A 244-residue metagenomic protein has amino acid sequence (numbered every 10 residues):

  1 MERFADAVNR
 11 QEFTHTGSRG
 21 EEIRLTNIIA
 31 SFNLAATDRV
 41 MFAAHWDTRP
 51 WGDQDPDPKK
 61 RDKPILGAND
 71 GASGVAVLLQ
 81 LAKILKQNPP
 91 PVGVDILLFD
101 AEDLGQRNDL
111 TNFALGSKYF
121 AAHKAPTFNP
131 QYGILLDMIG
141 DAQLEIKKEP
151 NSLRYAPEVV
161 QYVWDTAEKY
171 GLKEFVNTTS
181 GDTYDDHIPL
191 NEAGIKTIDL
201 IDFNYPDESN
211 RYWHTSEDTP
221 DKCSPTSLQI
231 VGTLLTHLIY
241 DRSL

Functional and structural regions predicted by a protein language model:
M1-A35: A non-catalytic alpha/beta surface segment that caps or lines the substrate-entry region of metallo-dependent hydrolase
E2-D6, Q80-P90, A122-P126, W164-K169 (+2 more regions): Sec-exported extracytoplasmic/periplasmic mature domains
A5-S18, P89-V94, E174-G181: Surface-exposed patches in mature extracellular/periplasmic domains of secreted proteins
N9, I29-S31, R39-A43, G67 (+4 more regions): Structural recognition of the beta-strand scaffold that forms the well-ordered cores of secreted hydrolase catalytic
T14-G17, L34-A36, W46-P50, A101-G105 (+5 more regions): Solvent-exposed loop/turn segments at secondary-structure junctions within structured extracellular/periplasmic domains
D53-P64: Glycine/charged-rich beta-loop-alpha catalytic/anionic-binding loops adjacent to active sites
D62-E158, E174, D182, D186: Acidic/histidine-rich catalytic neighborhood of metal-dependent amide-processing enzymes
Y132, D141-L244: Active-site-adjacent substrate-binding region of metalloamidase/peptidase-like peptide-processing proteins
